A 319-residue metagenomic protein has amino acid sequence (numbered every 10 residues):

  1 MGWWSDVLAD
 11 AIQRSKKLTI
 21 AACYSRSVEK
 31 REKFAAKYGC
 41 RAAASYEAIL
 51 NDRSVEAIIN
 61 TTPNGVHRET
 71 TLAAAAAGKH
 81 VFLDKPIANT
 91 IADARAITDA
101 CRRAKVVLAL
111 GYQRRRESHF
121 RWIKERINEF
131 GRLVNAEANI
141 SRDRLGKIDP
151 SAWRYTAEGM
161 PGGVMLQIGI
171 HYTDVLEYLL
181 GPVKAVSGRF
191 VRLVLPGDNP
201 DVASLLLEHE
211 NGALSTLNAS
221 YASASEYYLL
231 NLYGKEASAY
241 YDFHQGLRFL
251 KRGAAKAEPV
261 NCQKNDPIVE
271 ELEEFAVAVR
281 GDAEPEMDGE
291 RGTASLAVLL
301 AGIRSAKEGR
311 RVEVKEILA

Functional and structural regions predicted by a protein language model:
M1-Y38: N-terminal Rossmann-like dinucleotide-binding module
Y38-A100: Beta-loop-alpha module in the N-terminal Rossmann-like domain of NAD(P)-dependent dehydrogenases, especially those
A57-N60, R103, V277-A319: C-terminal helix-rich "cap/oligomerization" subdomain common to oxidoreductases
D99-V107, R121-N135, E210, G234: Basic phosphate/pyrophosphate-binding loop/patch that engages nucleotide-derived ligands
R114-P196, G309: Predominantly a Rossmann-like dinucleotide-binding segment in NAD(P)-dependent oxidoreductases
Q167, T173-G246, V269-A283, G302 (+1 more regions): Contiguous beta-strand/loop segments that form the cofactor/metal-binding neighborhood of enzyme cores
N261-E273, M287: Active-site loop of classical SDR/Rossmann-like NAD(P)-dependent oxidoreductases, centered on the catalytic Tyr-X3-Lys
